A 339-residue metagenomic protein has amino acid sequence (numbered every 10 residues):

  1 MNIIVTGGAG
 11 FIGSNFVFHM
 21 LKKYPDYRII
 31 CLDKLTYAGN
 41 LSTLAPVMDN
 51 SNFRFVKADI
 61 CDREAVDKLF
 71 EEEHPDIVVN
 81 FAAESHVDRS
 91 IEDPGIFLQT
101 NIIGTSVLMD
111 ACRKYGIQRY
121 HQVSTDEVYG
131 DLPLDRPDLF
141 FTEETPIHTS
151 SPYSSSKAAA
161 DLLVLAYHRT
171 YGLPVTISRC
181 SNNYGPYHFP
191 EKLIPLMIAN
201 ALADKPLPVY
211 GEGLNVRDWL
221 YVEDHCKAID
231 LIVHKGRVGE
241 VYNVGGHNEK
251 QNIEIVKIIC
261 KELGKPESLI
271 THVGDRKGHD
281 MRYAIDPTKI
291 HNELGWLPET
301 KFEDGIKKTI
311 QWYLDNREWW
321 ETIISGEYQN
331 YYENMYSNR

Functional and structural regions predicted by a protein language model:
M1-N183, K308, Y313-N316, T322-R339: N-terminal Rossmann-like NAD(P)+-binding domain of SDR-like oxidoreductases, especially those catalyzing
I12, A38-G39, E64, H188 (+2 more regions): Residues that form or flank phosphate/diphosphate-binding pockets in enzymes that use nucleotide phosphates
I29, A58, P195, A201-R339: C-terminal substrate-binding subdomain of Rossmann-fold SDR/epimerase-dehydratase oxidoreductases
L35, N182-G185, N215-V216, R276-K277: Short histidine/acidic/glycine/proline-rich micro-motifs that form metal- and phosphate-coordinating active-site loops
V47, D135-R136, P190-I198, G274: A glycine/serine/threonine-rich, flexible loop-to-helix segment that serves as the NAD(P) cofactor-binding "lid"
A65, I96, I103, P146 (+3 more regions): Residue-level recognition of oxygen-bearing side chains
P137, T149-S156, P186, P190-I194 (+1 more regions): The catalytic Tyr-centered alpha-helix of NAD(P)H-dependent dehydrogenases
A159, L163, Y167, M197 (+2 more regions): Hydrophobic alpha-helix immediately C-terminal to the catalytic Tyr-X-X-X-Lys motif of short-chain
